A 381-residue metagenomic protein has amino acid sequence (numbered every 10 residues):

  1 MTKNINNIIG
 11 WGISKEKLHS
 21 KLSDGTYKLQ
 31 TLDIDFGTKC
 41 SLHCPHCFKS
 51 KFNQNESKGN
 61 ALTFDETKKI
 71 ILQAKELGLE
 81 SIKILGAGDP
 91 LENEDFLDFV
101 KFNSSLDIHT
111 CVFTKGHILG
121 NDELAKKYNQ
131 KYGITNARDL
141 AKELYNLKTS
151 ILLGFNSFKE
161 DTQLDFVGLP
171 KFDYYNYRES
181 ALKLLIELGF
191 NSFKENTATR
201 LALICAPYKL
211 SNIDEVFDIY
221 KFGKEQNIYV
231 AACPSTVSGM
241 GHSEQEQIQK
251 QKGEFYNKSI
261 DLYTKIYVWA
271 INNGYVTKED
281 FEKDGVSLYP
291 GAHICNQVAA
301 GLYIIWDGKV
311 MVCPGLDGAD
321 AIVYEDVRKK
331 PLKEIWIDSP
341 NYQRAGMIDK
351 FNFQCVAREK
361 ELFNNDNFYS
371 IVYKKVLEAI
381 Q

Functional and structural regions predicted by a protein language model:
M1-E56, E282-Y289, A299-G301, K309-P314 (+5 more regions): N-terminal pre-core extensions flanking Radical SAM catalytic domains
T2, W11, Q130-G133, K252-S259 (+2 more regions): Intrinsic-disorder-associated interaction segments
T2-K142, L147-T149: Conserved alpha-helical substructure of the radical SAM core
I8-W11, E76, H109, Y145-V298 (+2 more regions): Radical SAM enzyme [4Fe-4S]-AdoMet core and its adjacent flexible, acidic and glycine-rich loops/tails across
N55-K58, N93, N121-E123, T162-L164 (+4 more regions): Generic domain-boundary/flexible-linker signal
I70-I71, F99, F166, I219 (+2 more regions): A structural signal for short hydrophobic/aromatic patches embedded in well-ordered alpha helices
G88, T236, Q354: Short, solvent-exposed turn/loop segments enriched in Gly/Ser/Thr/Pro and often Arg
